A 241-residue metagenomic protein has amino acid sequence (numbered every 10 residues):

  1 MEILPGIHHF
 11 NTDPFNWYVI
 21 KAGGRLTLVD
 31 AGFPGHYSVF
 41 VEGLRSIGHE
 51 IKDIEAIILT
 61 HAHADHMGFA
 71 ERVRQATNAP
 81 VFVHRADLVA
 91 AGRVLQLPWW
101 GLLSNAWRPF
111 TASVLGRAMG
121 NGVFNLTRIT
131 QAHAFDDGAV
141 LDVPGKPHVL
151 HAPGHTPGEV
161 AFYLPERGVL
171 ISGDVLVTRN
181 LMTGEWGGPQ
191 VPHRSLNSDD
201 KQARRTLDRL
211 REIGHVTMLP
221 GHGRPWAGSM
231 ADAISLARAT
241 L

Functional and structural regions predicted by a protein language model:
M1-I47, F162-T178: Conserved beta-strand hairpin/beta-sheet module of binuclear metal-dependent hydrolase folds, prominently
T27-V29, I58, V81, V169-I171 (+1 more regions): Residue-level marker for buried hydrophobic side chains located in beta-strands that build the well-ordered beta-sheet
F33-G35, F124-L126, V140, K146-P153 (+1 more regions): Metallo-beta-lactamase
Y37-D87: Active-site metal-binding motif and surrounding structural segment of the metallo-beta-lactamase
G48, L97-L102, T183-R194, T240: Short glycine/proline- and charge-enriched loop/turn segments that cap or connect secondary-structure elements
R85-W100, E166-N180: Short, solvent-exposed beta-strand-terminating loops
L88-L150, N197-S198, Q202-H215: Metallo-beta-lactamase
P225-L241: Binuclear metal-ion centers of metallo-dependent hydrolases, dominated by the metallo-beta-lactamase
